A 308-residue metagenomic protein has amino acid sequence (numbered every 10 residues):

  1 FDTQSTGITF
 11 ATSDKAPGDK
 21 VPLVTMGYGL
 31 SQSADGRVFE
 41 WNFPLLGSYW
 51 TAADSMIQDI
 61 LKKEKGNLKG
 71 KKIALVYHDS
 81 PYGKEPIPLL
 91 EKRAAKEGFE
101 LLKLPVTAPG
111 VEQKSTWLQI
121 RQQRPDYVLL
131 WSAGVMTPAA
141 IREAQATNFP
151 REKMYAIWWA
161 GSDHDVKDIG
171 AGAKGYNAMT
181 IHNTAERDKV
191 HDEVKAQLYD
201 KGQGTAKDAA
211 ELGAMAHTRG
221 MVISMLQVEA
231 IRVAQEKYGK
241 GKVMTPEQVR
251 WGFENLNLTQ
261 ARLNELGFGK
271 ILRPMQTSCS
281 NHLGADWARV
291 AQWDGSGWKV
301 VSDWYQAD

Functional and structural regions predicted by a protein language model:
F1-G36, L45, P105-K114, P138: Beta-alpha junction/loop-to-helix N-cap segments that form part of ligand/metal-binding clefts
Q4-S5, V76-E85, L212-R219: Extracytoplasmic "Venus flytrap"
F10, D54, P138, T218-E229 (+1 more regions): A structural signal for well-ordered alpha-helical segments within the folded catalytic domains of diverse enzymes
S13-V21, L61-G66, E91-F99, R121-P125 (+5 more regions): Sec-exported extracytoplasmic/periplasmic mature domains
L23-T25, L30-A34, P109, F149-I169 (+1 more regions): Venus flytrap/periplasmic-binding-protein-like
S31-Q32, E40-N148, A185-D192: Extracellular/periplasmic Venus flytrap/periplasmic-binding protein
F39, A144-S224, V301-Q306: Extracellular/periplasmic periplasmic-binding protein-like sensory domains
T205-H217, V228-W298: Segments of small-molecule ligand-sensing domains
